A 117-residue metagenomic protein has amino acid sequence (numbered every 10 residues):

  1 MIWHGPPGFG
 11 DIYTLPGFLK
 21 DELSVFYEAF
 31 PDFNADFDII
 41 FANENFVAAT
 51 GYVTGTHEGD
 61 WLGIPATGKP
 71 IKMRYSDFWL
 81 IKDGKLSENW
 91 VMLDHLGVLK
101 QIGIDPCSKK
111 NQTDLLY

Functional and structural regions predicted by a protein language model:
M1-Y117: C-terminal and inter-domain tail/linker signature
